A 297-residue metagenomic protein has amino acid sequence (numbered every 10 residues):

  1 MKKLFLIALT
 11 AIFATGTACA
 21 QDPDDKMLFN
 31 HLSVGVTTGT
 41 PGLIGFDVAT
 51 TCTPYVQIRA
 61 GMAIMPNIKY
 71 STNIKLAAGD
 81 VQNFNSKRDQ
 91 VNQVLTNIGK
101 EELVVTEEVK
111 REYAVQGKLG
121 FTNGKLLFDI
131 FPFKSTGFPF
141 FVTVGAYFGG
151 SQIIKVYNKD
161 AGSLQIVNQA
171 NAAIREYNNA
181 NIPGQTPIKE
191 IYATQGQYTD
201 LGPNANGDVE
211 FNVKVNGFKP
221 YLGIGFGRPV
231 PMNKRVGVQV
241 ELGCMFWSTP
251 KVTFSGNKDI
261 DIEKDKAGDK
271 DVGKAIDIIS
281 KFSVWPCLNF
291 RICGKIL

Functional and structural regions predicted by a protein language model:
M1-K26, L297: Cleavable N-terminal export/targeting peptides
Q21-H31, Y55, F133-F140, P229-V238 (+1 more regions): Short loop/turn motifs that connect adjacent beta-strands in outer-membrane beta-barrel proteins
P23-D25, G35-T37, N67-T122, S151-K219 (+2 more regions): Extracellular/periplasm-exposed beta-strand and loop segments of Gram-negative cell-envelope proteins, dominated by
M27-V48, I58-I64: Transmembrane beta-strand segments that form the barrel wall of outer-membrane beta-barrel proteins
V36, F46-C52, L126-I130, V144-A146 (+3 more regions): Residues on the lipid-exposed face of transmembrane beta-strands in outer-membrane beta-barrel proteins
T38-G42, M62-I68, A146-Q152, R228 (+2 more regions): Transmembrane beta-strands of outer-membrane beta-barrel pores
R59-G61, P139-Y147, G237-M245: Outer-envelope exported proteins of Gram-negative bacteria
K118-Q152: Ordered, amphipathic secondary-structure segments that act as subunit-interaction surfaces in large macromolecular
